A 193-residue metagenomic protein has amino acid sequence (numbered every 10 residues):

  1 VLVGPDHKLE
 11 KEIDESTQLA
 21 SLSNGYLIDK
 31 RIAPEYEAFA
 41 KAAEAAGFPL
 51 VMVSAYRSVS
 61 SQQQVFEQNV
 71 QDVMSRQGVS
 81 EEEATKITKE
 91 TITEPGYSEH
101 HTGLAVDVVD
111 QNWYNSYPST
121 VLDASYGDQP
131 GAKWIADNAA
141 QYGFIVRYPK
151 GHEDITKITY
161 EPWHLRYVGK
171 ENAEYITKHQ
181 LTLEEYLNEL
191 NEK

Functional and structural regions predicted by a protein language model:
V1-K193: Extracytoplasmic cell-surface/polysaccharide-interacting catalytic and binding patches
